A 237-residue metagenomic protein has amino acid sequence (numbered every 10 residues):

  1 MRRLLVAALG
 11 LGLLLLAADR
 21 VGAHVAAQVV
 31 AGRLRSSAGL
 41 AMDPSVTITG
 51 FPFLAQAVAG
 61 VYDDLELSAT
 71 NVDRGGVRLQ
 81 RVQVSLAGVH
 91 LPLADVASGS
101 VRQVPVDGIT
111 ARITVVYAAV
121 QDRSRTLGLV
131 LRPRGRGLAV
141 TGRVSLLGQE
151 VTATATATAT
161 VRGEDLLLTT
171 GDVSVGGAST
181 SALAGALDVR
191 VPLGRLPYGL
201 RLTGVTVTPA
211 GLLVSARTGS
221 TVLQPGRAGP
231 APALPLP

Functional and structural regions predicted by a protein language model:
M1-V58, R74, P225-P237: Hydrophobic membrane-targeting and insertion signals
G22, R112, L193-P197: Extracytoplasmic/periplasmic, Sec-exported soluble proteins
V30-R33, L67, A159, V205: Buried hydrophobic packing residues in well-ordered domains
L40-G128, R134-S145: N-terminal beta-strand/beta-hairpin edge segment
A87, L91, G128-A182, L212 (+1 more regions): Hydrophobic membrane/lipid-contacting segments
V96, V101-D122, A157-G185: Small-residue helix/turn framework positions
T180-P237: Extracytoplasmic/luminal low-complexity segments enriched in Pro/Gly and acidic/polar residues that act as flexible
